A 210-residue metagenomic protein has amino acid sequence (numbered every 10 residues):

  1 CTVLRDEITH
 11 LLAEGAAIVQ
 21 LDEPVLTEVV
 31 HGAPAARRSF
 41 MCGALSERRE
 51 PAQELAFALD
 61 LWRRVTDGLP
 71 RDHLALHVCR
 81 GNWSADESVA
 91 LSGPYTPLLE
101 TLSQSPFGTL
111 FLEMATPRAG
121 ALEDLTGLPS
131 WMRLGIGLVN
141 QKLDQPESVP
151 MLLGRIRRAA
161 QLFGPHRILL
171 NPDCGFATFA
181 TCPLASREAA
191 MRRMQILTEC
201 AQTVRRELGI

Functional and structural regions predicted by a protein language model:
C1-I210: Domain-level signal for soluble alpha/beta catalytic cores
